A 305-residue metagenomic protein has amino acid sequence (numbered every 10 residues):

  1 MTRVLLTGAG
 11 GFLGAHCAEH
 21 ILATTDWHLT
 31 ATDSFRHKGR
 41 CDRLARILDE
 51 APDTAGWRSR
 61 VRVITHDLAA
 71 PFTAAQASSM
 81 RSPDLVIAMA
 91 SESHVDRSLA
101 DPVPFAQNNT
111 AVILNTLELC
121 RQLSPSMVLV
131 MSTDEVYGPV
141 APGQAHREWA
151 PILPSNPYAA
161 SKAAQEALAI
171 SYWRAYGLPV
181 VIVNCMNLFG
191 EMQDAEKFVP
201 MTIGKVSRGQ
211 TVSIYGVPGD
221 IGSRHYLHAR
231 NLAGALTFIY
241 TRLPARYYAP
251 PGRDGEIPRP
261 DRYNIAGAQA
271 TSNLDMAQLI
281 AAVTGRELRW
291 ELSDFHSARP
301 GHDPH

Functional and structural regions predicted by a protein language model:
M1-L188: N-terminal Rossmann-like NAD(P)+-binding domain of SDR-like oxidoreductases, especially those catalyzing
I21, Y172, M201-V206, A235-I239: A short, amphipathic alpha-helix embedded in the catalytic core of nucleotide-handling enzymes
C41, L99, A195-E196, Y226 (+1 more regions): Conserved strand-to-helix beginnings and helix N-cap segments that scaffold or border functional pockets
W57-R62, H66-D67, V206-H305: C-terminal substrate-binding subdomain of Rossmann-fold SDR/epimerase-dehydratase oxidoreductases
A106, S155-A163, Q193-K197, H225-Y226 (+1 more regions): Short-chain dehydrogenase/reductase
Q144, A195-I203, I280: A glycine/serine/threonine-rich, flexible loop-to-helix segment that serves as the NAD(P) cofactor-binding "lid"
A164, L168, Y172, T202 (+2 more regions): Hydrophobic alpha-helix immediately C-terminal to the catalytic Tyr-X-X-X-Lys motif of short-chain
